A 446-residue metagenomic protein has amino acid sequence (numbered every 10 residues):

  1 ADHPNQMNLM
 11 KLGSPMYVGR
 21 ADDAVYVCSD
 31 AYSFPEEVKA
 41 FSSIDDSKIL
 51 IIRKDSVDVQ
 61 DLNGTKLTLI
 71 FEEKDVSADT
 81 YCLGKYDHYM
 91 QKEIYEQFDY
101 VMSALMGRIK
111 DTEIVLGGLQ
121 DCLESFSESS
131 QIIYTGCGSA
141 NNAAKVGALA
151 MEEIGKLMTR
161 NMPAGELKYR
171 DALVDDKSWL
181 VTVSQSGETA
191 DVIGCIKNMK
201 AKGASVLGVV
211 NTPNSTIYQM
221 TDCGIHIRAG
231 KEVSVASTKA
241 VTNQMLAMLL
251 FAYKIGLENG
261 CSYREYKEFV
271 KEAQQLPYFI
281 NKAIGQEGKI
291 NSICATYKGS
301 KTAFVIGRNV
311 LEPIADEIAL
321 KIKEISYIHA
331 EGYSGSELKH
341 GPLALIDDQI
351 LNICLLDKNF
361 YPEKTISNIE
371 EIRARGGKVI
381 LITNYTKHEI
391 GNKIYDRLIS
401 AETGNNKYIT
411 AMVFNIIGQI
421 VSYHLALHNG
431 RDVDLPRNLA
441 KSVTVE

Functional and structural regions predicted by a protein language model:
A1, N5-M7, M16-S42, E166-M199 (+3 more regions): Glycine-rich, anion-gripping cofactor-binding loops and their flanking helix/strand elements in enzyme active sites
A1-F126, S130, A140, L149-G155 (+7 more regions): N-terminal segments that mediate ammonia production and transfer in glutamine-dependent amidotransferase systems
A1-N5, L12-M16, D22-V25, A31-S33 (+18 more regions): Short, glycine-/Ser/Thr-/acidic-enriched flexible segments
Q6-N8, P15-Y17, A24-Y26, Y32 (+14 more regions): Structural motif
G19, A143-K145, R160-N161, A190-I193 (+9 more regions): Extended hydrophobic-aromatic, low-complexity segments
G64, K378, G404-E446: Generic C-terminus detector
Q97-I133, C223-L351, Y361-P362, L427-E446: Active-site phosphate/pyrophosphate-binding segments
S127-Q275, R308, L355-G404, V421 (+1 more regions): Glycine-rich phosphate-binding loops that contact phosphosugars or nucleotide phosphates
